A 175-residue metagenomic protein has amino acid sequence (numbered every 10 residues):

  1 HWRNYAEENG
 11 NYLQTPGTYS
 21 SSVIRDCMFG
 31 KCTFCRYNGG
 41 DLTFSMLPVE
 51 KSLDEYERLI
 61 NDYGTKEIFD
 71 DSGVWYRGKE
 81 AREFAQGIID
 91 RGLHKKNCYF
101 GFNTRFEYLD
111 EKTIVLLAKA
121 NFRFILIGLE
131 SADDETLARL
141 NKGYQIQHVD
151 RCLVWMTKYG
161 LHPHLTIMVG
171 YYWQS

Functional and structural regions predicted by a protein language model:
W2-H164, Y171: Radical SAM [4Fe-4S] cluster-binding motif and immediate context
W173-S175: Active-site glycine- and acidic-residue-rich loops that bind and position anionic ligands or nucleotide-like cofactors
